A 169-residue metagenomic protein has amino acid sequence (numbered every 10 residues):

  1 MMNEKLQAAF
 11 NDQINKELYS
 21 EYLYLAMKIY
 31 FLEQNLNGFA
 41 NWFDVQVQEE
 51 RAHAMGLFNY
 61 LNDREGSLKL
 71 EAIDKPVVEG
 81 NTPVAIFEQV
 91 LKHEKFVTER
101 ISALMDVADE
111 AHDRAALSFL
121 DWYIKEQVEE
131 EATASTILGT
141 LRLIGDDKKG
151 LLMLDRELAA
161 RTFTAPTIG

Functional and structural regions predicted by a protein language model:
M1-G169: Iron-associated oxidoreductase/ferritin-like identity signal
